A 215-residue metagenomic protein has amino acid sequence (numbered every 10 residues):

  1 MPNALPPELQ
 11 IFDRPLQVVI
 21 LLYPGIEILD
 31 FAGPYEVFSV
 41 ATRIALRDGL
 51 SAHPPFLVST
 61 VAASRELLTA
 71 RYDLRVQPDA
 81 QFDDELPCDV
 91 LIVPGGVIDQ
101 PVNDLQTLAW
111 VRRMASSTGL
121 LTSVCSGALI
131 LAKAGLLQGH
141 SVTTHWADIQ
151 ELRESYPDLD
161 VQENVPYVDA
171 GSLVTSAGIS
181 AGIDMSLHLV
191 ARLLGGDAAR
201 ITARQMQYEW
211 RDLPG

Functional and structural regions predicted by a protein language model:
M1-L121, A128, A132-K133, Q150-R153 (+2 more regions): Extended, subdomain-level signal for the structured scaffold at the beginning of enzyme domains
L74-V76, P157, S176-A177: Short, surface-exposed amphipathic charged segments that create phosphate/polyanion-binding patches used for binding
C88, T118, G139-H140, L159 (+1 more regions): Short, well-ordered alpha-helix to beta-strand connector turns
L136-E154: Short, glycine-/small-residue-rich phosphate/pyrophosphate-handling segment
L173: Conserved catalytic/binding loops enriched for acidic/polar residues
G178-G182: Short acidic alpha-helix initiation/capping motifs at coil-to-helix transition points, especially at protein N-termini
